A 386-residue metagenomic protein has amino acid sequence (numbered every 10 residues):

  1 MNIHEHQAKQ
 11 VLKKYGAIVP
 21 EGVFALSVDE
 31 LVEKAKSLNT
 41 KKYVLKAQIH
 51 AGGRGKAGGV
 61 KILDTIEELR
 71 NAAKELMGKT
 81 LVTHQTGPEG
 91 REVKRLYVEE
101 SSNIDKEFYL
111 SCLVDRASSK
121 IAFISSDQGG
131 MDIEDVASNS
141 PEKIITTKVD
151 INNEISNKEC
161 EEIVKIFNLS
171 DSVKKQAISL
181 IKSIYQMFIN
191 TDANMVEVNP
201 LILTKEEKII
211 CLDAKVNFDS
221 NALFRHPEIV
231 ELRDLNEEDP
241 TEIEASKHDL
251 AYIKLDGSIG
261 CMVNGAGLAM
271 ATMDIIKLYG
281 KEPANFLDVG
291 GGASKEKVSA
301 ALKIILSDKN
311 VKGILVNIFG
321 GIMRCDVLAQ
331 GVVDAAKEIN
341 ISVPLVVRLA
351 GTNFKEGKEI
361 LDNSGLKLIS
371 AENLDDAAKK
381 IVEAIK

Functional and structural regions predicted by a protein language model:
M1-E197, I202-V316, L328, A350-D362 (+1 more regions): ATP-dependent carboxylate/acyl-activation modules
L110, R324-A335: Short Gly/Thr/Asp-enriched flexible loops that form oxyanion-binding sites at enzyme active sites
I318-M323: Glycine-rich, proline-tolerant flexible connector loops at the mouths of alpha/beta enzymes
K337-N340: Alpha-helix-loop-beta-strand connector modules within alpha/beta enzyme cores
S342-G351: Short internal beta-strands
